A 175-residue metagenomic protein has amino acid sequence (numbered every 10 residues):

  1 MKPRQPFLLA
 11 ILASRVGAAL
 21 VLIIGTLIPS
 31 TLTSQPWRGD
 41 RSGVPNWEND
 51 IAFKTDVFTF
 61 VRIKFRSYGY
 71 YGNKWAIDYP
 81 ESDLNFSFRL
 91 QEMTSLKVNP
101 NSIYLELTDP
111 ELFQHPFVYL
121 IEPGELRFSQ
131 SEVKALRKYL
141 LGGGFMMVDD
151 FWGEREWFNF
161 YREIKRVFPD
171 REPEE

Functional and structural regions predicted by a protein language model:
M1-A13: N-terminal secretory signal peptides that target proteins for export/translocation
R15-P29: Bacterial N-terminal signal peptides
L32-F117, P123-G124: Aromatic-Pro/Gly-enriched surface loop or interdomain linker that acts as a lid/target-recognition segment
R38-S42, Y68-Y71, R155-E175: An acidic, glycine-rich "communication" segment
F60, F117-W157: Short alpha-beta junction capping motif
E81, N85, R89, S131 (+3 more regions): Extracytoplasmic/secreted proteins, especially bacterial periplasmic and envelope-associated proteins
L96-E106, V148-F151, R171-E175: Surface-exposed patches in mature extracellular/periplasmic domains of secreted proteins
